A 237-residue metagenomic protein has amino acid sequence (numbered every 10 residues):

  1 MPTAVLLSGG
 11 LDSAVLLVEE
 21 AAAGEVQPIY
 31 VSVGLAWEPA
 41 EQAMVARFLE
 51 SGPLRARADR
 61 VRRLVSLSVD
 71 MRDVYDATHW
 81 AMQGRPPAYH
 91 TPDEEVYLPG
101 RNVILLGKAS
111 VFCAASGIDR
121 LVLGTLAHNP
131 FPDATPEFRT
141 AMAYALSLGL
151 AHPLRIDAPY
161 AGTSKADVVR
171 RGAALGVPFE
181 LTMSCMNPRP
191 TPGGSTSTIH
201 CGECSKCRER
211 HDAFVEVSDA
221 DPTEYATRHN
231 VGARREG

Functional and structural regions predicted by a protein language model:
M1-G176: ATP-dependent adenylation/nucleotidyltransferase module used to activate substrates
V74-Y75, W80-M82, C185, F214 (+1 more regions): Short clusters of hydrophobic/aromatic residues that line enzyme substrate/ligand-binding pockets
Y89-H90, L175-L181, E209-A213: A polyampholytic, Gly/Pro-enriched intrinsically disordered region
A174-G202: Immediate flanking context of iron-sulfur cluster ligation sites
T191-I199, S205-G232: Iron-sulfur (Fe-S) cluster-binding segments and ferredoxin-like electron-carrier domains, especially [2Fe-2S]
R234-G237: Charge-patterned, long linear interaction tracts outside catalytic cores
